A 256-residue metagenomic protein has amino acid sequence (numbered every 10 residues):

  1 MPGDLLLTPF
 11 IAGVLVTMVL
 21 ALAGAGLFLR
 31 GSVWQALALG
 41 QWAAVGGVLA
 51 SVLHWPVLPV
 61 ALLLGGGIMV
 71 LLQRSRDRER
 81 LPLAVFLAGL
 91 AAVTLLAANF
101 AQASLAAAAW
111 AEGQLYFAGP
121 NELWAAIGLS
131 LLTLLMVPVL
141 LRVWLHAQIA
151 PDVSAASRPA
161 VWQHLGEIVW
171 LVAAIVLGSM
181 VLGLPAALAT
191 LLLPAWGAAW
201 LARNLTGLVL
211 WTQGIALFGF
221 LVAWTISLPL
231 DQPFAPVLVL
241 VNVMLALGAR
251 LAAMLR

Functional and structural regions predicted by a protein language model:
M1-M18, Q163: Membrane-interfacial amphipathic/re-entrant helices at transmembrane-helix boundaries
L6-F10, R30-L39, I68-L81, R158-W162 (+1 more regions): Hydrophobic alpha-helical transmembrane segments
L7, R76-R142: Transmembrane helix-bundle core of multi-pass membrane transporters and related energy-transducing complexes
L22-S104, A198-W211, S227-L230, A252-L255: Short loop segments and helix-boundary regions at transmembrane helix junctions of multi-pass inner-membrane proteins
H54, F100-A106, V172-G178, L221-P236: Hydrophobic alpha-helical transmembrane segments in multi-pass integral membrane proteins
L135-E167: Membrane-helix/interface signature in polytopic inner-membrane proteins
V181, A187-P236: Transmembrane alpha-helical segments in multi-pass inner-membrane proteins
Q232-R256: Cytosolic-side transmembrane-helix boundaries in multi-pass membrane proteins
